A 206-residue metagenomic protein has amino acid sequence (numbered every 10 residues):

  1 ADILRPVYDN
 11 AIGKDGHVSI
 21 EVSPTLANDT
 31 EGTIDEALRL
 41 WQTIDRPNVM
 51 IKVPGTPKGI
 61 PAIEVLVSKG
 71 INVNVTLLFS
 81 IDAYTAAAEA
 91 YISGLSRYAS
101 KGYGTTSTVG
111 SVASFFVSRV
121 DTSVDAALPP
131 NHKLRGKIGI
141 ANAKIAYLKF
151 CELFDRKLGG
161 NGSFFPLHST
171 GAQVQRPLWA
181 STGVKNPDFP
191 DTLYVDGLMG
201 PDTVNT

Functional and structural regions predicted by a protein language model:
A1, D9, E64-V73, T122-V124: Glycine/serine-rich loop-strand microenvironments at binding/catalytic pocket rims
A1-A62: Active-site beta->alpha loop and helix N-cap motifs at the rims of alpha/beta catalytic domains
I3-P6, D35, R39-Q42, P61-S68 (+3 more regions): Alpha-helical scaffolding segments of alpha/beta enzyme cores, especially the outer helices of TIM-barrel or partial
I12-V18, D45-V49, K69-I71, S107-S111 (+1 more regions): Short, well-ordered coil/turn segments that N-cap beta-strands
N48-V65, N72, L77-L78, D82 (+1 more regions): Structured catalytic/translocation cores of nucleotide/phosphate-coupled proteins
I71-N205: Catalytic alpha/beta core domains of metabolic enzymes, predominantly
